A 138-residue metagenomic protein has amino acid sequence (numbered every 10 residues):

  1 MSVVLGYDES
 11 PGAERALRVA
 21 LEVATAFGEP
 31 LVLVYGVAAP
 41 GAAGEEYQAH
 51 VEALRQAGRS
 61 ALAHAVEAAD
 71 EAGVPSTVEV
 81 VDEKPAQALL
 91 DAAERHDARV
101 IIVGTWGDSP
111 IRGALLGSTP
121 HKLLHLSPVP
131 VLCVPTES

Functional and structural regions predicted by a protein language model:
M1-E46, V74: Small/aliphatic-rich secondary-structure junction motif
V32-V34, T77-V81, L132: General small-molecule cofactor/ligand-binding pocket signal
Y35-A38, V100, G104-W106, P135-T136: Short secondary-structure boundary segments
A49-S60: A short acidic, glycine-rich active-site loop that binds or catalyzes chemistry on phosphate/adenosine moieties
E67-I101, S138: Structural beta-alpha unit
V100-H125: Glycine-rich, Arg-bearing micro-motifs that act as flexible, cationic patches
P130-S138: Short, flexible loop segments at boundaries between secondary-structure elements
